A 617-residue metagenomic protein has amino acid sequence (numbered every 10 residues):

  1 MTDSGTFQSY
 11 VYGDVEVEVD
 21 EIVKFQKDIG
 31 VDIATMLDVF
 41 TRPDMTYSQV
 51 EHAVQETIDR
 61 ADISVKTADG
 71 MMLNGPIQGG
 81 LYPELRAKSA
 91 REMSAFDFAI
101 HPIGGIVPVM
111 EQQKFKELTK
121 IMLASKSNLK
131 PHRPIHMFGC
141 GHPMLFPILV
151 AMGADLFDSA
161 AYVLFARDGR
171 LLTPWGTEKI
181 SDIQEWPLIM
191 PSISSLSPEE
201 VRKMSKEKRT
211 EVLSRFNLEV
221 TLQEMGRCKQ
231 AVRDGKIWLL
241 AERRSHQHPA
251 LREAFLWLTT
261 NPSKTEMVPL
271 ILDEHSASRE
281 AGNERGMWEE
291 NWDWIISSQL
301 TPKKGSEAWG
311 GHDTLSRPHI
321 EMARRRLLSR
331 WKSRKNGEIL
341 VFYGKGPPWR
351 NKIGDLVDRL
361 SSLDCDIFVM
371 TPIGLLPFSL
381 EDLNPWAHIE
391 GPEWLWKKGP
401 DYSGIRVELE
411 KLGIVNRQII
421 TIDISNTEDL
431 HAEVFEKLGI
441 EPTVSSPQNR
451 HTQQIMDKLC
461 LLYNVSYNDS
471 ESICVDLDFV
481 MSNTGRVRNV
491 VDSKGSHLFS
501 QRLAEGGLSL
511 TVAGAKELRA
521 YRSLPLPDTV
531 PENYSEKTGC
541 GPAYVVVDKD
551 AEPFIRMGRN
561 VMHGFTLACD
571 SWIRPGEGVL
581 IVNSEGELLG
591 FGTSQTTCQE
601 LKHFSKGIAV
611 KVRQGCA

Functional and structural regions predicted by a protein language model:
M1-D69, A281-R334, V341-E410, D429-E433: Non-catalytic, usually N-terminal nucleic-acid engagement modules in DNA/RNA processing proteins
M1-E16, E21, A53, I58-K66 (+7 more regions): Catalytic cores of glycan-processing enzymes that make or break glycosidic bonds
Q55-I58, D62-S195: Glycine-rich phosphate/ribose-binding loops and adjacent secondary-structure elements that form binding surfaces
A160-A254: Gly/Ser/Thr/Ala-enriched C-terminal appendages of enzymes
S263-T265, H275-G282, S297-G354, P447-H497: N-terminal, charge-rich interaction modules
A387-S425, T443-N468: Extended, charge-rich low-complexity interaction segments
H431-G541: Anionic-ligand-binding alpha/beta catalytic cores of soluble enzymes and soluble regulatory domains that recognize
S493-P575, V579-A617: Beta-strand/loop-dominated core regions that host nucleotide or nucleotide-derived cofactor-binding catalytic loops
